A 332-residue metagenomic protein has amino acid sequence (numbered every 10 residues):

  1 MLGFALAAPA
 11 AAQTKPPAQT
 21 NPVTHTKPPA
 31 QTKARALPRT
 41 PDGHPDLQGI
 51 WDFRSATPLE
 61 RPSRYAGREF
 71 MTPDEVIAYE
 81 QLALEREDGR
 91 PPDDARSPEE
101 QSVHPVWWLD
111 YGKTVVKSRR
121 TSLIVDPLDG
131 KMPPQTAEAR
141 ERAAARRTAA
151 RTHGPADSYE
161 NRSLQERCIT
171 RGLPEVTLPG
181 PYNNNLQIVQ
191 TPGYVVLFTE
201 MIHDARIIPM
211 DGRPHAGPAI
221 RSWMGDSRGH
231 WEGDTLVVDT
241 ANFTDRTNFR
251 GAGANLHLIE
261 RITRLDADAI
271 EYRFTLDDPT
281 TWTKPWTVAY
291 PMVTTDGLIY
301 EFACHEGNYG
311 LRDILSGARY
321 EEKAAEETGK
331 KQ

Functional and structural regions predicted by a protein language model:
G3, A8-Q332: PEST-like low-complexity, intrinsically disordered acidic/proline/serine-rich tracts that flank trafficking/processing
